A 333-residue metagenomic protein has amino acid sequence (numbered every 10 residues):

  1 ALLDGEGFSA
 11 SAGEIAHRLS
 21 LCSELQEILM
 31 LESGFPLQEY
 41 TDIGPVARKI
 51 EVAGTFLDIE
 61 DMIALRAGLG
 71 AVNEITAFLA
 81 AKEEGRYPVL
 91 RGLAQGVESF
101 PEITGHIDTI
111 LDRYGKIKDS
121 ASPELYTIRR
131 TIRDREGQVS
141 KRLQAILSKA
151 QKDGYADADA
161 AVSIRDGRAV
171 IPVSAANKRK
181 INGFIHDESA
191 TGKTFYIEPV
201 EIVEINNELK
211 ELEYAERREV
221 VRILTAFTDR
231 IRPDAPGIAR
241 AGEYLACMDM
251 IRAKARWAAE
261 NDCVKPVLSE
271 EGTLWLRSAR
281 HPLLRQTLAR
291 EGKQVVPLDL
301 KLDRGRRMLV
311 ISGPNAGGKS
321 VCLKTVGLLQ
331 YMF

Functional and structural regions predicted by a protein language model:
A1-E124, I128, D234-C247, I251-A255 (+1 more regions): Conserved amphipathic alpha-helical "coupling/scaffold" segments that transmit conformational changes between domains
S99-G115, E204-T225: Extended, charged coiled-coil "arm/hinge" scaffolds of SMC/Rad50-like chromosome-maintenance ATPases and other large
T127-N177: Extended, Lys/Arg-enriched charged tracts that mediate electrostatic binding to polyanionic substrates
A150-R168, I231, A235, W257-G272: Glycine/charge-rich, flexible interdomain linkers and switch-proximal surface loops that mediate coupling
A160-A161, R165-Y196, N206, V267-P297: SMC-family hinge/dimerization module
I171, E243-G317, Q330-F333: Conserved NTPase motor "head" modules and their coupling/switch loops across ABC/AAA+ ATPases, GTPases, and GHKL ATPases
E213-E243, C247: Non-transmembrane, heptad-repeat alpha-helical coiled-coil rod segments that act as dimerization/spacing scaffolds
G317-G318, L323: Conserved glycine(s) of the Walker
